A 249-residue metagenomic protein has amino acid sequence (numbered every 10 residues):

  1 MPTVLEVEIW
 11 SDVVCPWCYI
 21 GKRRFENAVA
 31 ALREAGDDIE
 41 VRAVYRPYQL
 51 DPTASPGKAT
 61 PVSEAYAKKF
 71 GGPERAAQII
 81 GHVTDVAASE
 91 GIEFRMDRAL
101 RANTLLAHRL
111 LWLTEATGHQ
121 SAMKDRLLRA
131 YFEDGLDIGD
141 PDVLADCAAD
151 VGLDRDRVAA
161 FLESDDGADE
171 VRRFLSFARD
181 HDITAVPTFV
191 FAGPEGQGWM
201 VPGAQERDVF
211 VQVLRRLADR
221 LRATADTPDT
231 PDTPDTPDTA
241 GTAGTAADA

Functional and structural regions predicted by a protein language model:
M1-E6: Glycine/alanine-rich phosphate-binding loops at beta-alpha junctions
V7-W10, V14, K22-D37, Y45 (+2 more regions): C-terminal cap of thioredoxin/glutaredoxin-like
P16, G71-E74, L162: Short, surface-exposed alpha-helical recognition segments that flank or form part of ligand/macromolecule-binding
Y19: Cys/His-coordinated zinc-binding microdomains
R23-Y131, T245-A246: Structural alpha/beta surface segment adjacent to cysteine/selenocysteine redox centers across thiol/disulfide enzymes
